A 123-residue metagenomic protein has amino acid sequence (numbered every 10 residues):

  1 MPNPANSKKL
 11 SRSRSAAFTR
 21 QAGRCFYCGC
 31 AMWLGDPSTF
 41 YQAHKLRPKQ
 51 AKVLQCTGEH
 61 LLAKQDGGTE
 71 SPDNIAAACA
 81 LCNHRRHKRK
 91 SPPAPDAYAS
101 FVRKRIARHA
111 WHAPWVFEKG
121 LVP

Functional and structural regions predicted by a protein language model:
M1, A99-P123: Short, intrinsically disordered terminal segments enriched in charged and Pro/Gly residues
M1-Q42: Short, charged surface segments at domain edges that flank catalytic/cofactor-binding sites
G23-R24, T57, A78: The −1 position to Zn-ligating cysteines in a subset of zinc-ribbon hairpins
A31, K64, L81-R85: Cys/His-rich metal-chelating microdomains
M32-I75, K90: Histidine-centered nuclease catalytic patch
Q42-H44, P95-Y98: Glycine-rich, phosphate-binding/catalytic loops in enzymes
T57-E59, H87-P95, A107-P114: Short C-terminal domain-edge/linker segments immediately following a structured domain
I75-A97: Short Cys/His-centered divalent metal-binding micro-motifs
